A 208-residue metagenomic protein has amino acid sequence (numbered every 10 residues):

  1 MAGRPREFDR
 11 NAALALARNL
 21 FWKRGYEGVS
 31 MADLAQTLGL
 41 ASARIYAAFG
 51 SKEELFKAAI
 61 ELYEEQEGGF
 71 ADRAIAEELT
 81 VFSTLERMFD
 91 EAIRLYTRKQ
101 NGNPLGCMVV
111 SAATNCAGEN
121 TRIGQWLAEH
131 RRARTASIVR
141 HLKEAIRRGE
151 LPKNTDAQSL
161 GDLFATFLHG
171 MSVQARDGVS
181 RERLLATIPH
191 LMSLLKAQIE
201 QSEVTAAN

Functional and structural regions predicted by a protein language model:
M1-F8, R147, I199-N208: N-terminal intrinsically disordered/low-complexity leader segments
A12, L16, L20-L62: Helix-turn-helix
A58, D72-L105, A157-F164: Hydrophobic alpha-helical connector segments
G68, S83-D90, T121-R147, S159 (+2 more regions): Amphipathic alpha-helical packing segments from all-alpha helical-bundle domains
T84, K99-Q125: Amphipathic alpha-helical segments used for helix-helix packing
E91, L105-T114, T155-Q174, T187-L194: Hydrophobic alpha-helical segments that form the core of small-molecule binding pockets and/or dimer interfaces
L95-K99, E119, E144, F164-R181 (+1 more regions): Amphipathic C-terminal alpha-helical segment
